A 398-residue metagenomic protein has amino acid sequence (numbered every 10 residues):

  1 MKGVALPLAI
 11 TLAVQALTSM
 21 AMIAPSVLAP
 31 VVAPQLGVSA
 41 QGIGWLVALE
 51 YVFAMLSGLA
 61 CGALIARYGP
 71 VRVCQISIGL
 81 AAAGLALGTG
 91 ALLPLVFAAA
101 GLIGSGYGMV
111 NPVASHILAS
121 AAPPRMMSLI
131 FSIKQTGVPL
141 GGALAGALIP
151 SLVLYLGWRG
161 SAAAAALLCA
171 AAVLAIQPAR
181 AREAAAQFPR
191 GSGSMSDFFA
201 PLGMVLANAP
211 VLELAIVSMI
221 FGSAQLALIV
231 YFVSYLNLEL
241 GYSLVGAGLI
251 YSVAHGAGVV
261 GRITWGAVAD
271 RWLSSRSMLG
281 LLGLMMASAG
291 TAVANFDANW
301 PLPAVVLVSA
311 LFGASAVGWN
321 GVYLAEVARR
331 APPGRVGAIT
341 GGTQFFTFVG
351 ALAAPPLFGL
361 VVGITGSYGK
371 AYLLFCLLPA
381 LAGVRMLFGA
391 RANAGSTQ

Functional and structural regions predicted by a protein language model:
M1, E183-L214: Juxtamembrane intracellular "pre-TM" segments in multi-pass secondary transporters
P25-S26, P210-V259: Extracytoplasmic gate region of multi-pass secondary transporters
L56-L93: Conserved MFS/SLC helix-loop-helix module at the cytosolic interface between two early adjacent transmembrane helices
S57-G69, G261-S274: Helix-to-loop junctions at the C-terminal end of transmembrane segments in multipass secondary transporters
R67-S77, R271-L284: Cytoplasmic membrane-interface "Motif A"-like loop-to-helix N-cap segments of 12-TM Major Facilitator Superfamily
A99-V138: Cytoplasmic helix-loop-helix junction between adjacent transmembrane helices in 12-TM secondary transporters
K134-A181: Helix-loop-helix hairpin linking two adjacent transmembrane segments in secondary transporters
S275-Y323: C-terminal transmembrane helical hairpin of 12-TM major facilitator-type secondary transporters
